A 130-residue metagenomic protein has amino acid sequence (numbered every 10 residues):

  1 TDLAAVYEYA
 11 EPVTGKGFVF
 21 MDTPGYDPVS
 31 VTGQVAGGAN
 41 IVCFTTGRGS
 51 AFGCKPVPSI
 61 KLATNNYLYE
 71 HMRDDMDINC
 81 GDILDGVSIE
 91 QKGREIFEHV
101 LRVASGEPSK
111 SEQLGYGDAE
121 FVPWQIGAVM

Functional and structural regions predicted by a protein language model:
T1-M130: Anaerobic metallocofactor- and corrinoid-dependent redox/one-carbon enzyme cores, especially those from methanogenesis
